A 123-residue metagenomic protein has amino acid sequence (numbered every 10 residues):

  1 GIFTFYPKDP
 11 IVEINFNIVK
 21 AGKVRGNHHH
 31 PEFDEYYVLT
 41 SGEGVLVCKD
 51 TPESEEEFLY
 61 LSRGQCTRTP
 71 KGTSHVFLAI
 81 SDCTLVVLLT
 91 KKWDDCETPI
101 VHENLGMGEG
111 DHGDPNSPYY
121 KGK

Functional and structural regions predicted by a protein language model:
G1-N27, F33: A short glycine-rich, His/Asp/Glu-containing loop-to-beta-strand
T4-Y6, R25-P31, C48, E57-L59 (+1 more regions): Short histidine-centered beta-strand/loop micro-motifs that create catalytic or ligand/metal-coordination sites
N27, L46-V47, T69, S74-I80 (+1 more regions): Short beta-strand His + acidic residue motifs that chelate non-heme Fe in jelly-roll/DSBH and cupin folds
E32, E43, Q65, T73 (+2 more regions): A generic "binding-loop/recognition-motif" signal
E32-V45, K49: Glycine- and acidic-residue-biased ligand/ion/polar-headgroup-sensing regions
V38-T40, Y60, R68, L78: Well-ordered beta-strand positions
T51-K71: Short acidic-glycine-tyrosine-enriched beta hairpin
E53-E55, V76-K123: Double-stranded beta-helix
